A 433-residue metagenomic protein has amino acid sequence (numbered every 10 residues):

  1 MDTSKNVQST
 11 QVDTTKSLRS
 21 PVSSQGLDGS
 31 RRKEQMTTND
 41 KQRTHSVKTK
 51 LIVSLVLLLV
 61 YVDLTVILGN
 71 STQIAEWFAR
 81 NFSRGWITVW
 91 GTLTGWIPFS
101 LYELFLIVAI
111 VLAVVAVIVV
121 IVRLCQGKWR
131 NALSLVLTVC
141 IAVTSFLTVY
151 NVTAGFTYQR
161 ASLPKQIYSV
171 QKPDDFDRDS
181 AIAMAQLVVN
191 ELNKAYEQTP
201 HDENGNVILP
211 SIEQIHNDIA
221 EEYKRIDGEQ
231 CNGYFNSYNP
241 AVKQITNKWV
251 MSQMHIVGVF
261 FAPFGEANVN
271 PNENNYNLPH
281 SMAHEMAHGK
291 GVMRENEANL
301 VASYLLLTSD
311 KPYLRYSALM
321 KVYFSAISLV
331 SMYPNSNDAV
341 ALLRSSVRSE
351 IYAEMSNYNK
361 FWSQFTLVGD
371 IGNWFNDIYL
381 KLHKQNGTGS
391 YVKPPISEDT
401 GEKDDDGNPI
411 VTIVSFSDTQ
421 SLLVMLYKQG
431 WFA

Functional and structural regions predicted by a protein language model:
H45-L51, C125-C140: Membrane-interfacial entry segments at the cytosolic side of transmembrane helices
L59-V122: Membrane-embedded alpha-helical segments of integral membrane proteins
P98, H280-V292, N296-N299, S303: Active-site recognition of the HExxH zinc-binding catalytic motif
V114-V115, L133-S162: Transmembrane alpha-helices and immediately adjacent membrane-cytoplasm interface residues in multi-pass integral
G155-R225: Membrane-interface segments at or immediately adjacent to transmembrane helices that form the boundary between
P200-A267, N275: Auxiliary, metal-adjacent structural segments of Zn-dependent hydrolase domains
M293-A339: Post-HExxH zinc-binding segment in Zn-dependent metallohydrolases
S349-A433: Pan-zinc metallopeptidase signature
